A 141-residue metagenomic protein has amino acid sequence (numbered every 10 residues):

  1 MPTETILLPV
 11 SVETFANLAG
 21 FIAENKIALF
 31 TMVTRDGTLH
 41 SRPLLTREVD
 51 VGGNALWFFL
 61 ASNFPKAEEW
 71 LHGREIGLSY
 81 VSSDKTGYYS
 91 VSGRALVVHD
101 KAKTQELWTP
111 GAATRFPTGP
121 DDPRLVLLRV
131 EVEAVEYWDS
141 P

Functional and structural regions predicted by a protein language model:
M1-V10, V91-P141: Charged, gly/pro-rich active-site loop segments
L7-I27: Short, basic/aromatic recognition patches
N17, T38-S41: Positively charged, polar, low-complexity stretches
G20-G37, I76-Y80: A short, Trp-centered hydrophobic/proline-enriched beta-strand micro-motif
V33-R35, A61-N63, V81-S83, S92-L96: Histidine- and/or cysteine-centered catalytic micro-motif in compact active-site loops
D36, K85, V132-E136: Short acidic/polar capping segments at secondary-structure boundaries
P43-L45: Conserved beta-strand in the GNAT
R47-K85: A short mixed-secondary-structure module that forms the rim of ligand-binding clefts
